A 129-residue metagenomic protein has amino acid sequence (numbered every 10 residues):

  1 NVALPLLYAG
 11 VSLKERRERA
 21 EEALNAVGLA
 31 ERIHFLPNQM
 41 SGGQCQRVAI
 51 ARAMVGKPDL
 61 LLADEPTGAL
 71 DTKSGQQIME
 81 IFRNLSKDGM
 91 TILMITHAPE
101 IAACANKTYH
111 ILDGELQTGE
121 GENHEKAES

Functional and structural regions predicted by a protein language model:
N1-I111: ABC family nucleotide-binding domain
T108-E120: H-loop (His-switch) and adjacent beta-strand-loop-beta switch element of ABC-type ATPase nucleotide-binding domains
Q117-S129: ABC-family P-loop ATPase nucleotide-binding domain
